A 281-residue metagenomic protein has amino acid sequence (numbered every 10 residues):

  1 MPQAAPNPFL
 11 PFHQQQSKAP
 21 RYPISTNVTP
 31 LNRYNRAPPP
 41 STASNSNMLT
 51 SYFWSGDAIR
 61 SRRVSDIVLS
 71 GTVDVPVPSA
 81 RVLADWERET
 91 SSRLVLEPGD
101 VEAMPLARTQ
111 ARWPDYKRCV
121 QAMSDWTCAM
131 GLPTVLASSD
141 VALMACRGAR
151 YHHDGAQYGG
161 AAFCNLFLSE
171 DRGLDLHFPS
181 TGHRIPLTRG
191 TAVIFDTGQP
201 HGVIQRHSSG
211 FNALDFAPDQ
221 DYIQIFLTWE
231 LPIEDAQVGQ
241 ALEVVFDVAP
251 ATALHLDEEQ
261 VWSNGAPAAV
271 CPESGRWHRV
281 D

Functional and structural regions predicted by a protein language model:
P2-L10: Extreme N-terminal basic, low-complexity initiation segments that serve as generic localization/processing leaders
F9, R21-P133: Non-heme Fe(II)/2-oxoglutarate
L10-H13, A149: Intrinsic low-complexity/disordered segments
Q15-S17: Cationic, low-complexity basic patches in intrinsically disordered or flexible, solvent-exposed regions
V64, V68-S70, S138-S139, A161 (+1 more regions): Sequence-level motif detector for i,i+2 pairs with an aromatic at +2
R93-Q110, L136-V141, E258-P272, R276: Short glycine-rich, low-complexity/disordered patches
C128-A129, P133-I194, Q199: Catalytic core of non-heme Fe(II) oxygenases with the double-stranded beta-helix
H177-D281: Catalytic core of Fe(II)/2-oxoglutarate
